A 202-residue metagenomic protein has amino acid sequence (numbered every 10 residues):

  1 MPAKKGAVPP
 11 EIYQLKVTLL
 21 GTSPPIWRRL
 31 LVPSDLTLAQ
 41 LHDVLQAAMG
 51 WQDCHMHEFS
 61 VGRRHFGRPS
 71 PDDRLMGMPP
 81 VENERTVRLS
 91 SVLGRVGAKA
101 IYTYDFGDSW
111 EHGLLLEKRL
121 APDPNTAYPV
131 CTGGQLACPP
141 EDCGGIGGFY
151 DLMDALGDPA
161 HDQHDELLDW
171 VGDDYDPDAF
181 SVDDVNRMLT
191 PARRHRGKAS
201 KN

Functional and structural regions predicted by a protein language model:
M1-N202: Short linear regulatory motifs enriched in tryptophan with gly/pro/ser
